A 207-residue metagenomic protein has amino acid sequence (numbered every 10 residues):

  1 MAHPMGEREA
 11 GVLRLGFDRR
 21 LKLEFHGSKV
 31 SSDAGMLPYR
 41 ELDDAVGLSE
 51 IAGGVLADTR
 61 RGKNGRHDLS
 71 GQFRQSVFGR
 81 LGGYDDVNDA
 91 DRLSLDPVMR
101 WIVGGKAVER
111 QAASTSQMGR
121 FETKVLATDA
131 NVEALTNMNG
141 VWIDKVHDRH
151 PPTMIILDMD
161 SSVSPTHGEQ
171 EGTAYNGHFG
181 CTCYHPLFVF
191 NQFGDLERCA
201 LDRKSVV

Functional and structural regions predicted by a protein language model:
M1-S205: Dynamic "connector" segments at or just before major functional cores
